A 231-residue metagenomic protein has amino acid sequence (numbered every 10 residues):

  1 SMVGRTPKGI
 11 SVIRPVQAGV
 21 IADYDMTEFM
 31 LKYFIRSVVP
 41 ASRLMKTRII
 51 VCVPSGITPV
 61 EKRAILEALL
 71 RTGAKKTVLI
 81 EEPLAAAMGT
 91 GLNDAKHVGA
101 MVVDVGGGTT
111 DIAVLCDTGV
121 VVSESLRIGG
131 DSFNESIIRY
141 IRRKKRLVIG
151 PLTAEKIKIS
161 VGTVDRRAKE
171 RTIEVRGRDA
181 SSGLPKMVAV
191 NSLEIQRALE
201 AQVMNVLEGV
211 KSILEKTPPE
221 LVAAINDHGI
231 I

Functional and structural regions predicted by a protein language model:
S1-V105, A113-I231: Nucleotide/phosphate-binding catalytic cleft detector across ATP-hydrolyzing and phosphate-transferring enzymes
G108: Conserved Rossmann-like nucleotide-cofactor binding loop
